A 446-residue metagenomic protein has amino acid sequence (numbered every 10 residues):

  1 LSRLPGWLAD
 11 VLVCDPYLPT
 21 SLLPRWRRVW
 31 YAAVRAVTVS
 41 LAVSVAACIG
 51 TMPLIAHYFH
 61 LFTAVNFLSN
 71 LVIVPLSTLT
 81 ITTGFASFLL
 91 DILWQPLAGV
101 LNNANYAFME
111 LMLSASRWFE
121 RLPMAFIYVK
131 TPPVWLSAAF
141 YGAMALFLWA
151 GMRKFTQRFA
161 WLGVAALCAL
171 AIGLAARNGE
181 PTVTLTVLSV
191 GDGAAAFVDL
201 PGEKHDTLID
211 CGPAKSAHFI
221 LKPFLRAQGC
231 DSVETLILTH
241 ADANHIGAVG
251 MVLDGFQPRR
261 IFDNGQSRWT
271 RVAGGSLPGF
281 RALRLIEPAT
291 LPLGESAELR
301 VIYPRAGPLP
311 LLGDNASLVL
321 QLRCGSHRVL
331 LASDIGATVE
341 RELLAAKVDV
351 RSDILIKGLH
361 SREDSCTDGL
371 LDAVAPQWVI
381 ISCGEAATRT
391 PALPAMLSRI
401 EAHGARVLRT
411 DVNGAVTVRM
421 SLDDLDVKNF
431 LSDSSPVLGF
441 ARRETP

Functional and structural regions predicted by a protein language model:
L1-F85, M124-P132: Membrane-embedded alpha-helical bundles of multi-pass enzymes that act on lipidic or dolichyl-linked glycan substrates
G6-A32, N70, L89-P446: Non-globular, low-confidence helical/coil segments that flank catalytic cores
